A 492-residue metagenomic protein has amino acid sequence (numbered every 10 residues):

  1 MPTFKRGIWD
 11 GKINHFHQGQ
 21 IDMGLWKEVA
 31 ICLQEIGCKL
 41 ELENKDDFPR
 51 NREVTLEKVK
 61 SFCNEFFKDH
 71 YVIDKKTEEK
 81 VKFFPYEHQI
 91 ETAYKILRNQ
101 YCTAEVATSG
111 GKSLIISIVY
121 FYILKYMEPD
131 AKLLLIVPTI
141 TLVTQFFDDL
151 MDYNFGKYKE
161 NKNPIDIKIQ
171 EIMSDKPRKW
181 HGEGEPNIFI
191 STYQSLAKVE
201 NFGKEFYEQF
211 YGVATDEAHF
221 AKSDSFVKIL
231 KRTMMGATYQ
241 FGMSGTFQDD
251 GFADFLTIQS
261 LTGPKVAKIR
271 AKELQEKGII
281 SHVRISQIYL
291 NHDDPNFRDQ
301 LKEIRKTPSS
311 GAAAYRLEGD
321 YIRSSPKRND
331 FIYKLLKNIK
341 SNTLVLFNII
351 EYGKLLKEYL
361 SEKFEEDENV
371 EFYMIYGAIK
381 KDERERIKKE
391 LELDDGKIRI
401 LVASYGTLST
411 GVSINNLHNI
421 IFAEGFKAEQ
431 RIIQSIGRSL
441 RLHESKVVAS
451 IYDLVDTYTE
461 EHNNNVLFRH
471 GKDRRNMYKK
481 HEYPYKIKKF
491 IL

Functional and structural regions predicted by a protein language model:
W9-K12, E43, D47-E105: Conserved pre-motif I regulatory segment
N99-F121: Walker A/P-loop
T141-D175, K363-E366: Conserved helix-turn-beta segment of the N-terminal RecA-like "Helicase ATP-binding" lobe in SF1/SF2 helicases
S174-G212, S223-K231: Conserved helix/coil segment N-terminal to the catalytic DExD/H
P177-G182, N201, L344, K354-L355 (+1 more regions): Conserved helicase ATPase core of P-loop NTP-dependent helicases/translocases
H219-S286, Y478: Post-DEXD/H (motif II) to motif III coupling segment of the RecA-like Helicase ATP-binding lobe
R305-N348, K354-E362: Conserved interdomain hinge at the start of the Helicase C-terminal
R438-K472: Conserved segment of the helicase C-terminal RecA-like domain
